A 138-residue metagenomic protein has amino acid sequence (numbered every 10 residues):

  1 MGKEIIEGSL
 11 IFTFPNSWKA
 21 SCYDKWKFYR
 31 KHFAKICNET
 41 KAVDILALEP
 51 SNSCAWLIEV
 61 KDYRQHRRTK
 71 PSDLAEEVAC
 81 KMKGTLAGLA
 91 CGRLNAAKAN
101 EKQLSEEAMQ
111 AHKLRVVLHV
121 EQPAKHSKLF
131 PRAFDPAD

Functional and structural regions predicted by a protein language model:
M1, S9-L10, H126-D138: Polybasic (Lys/Arg-rich)
M1-A42: Basic, amphipathic N-terminal segments that precede the first structured/catalytic domain
C37-D44, A97-E101: Short, solvent-exposed beta-alpha or beta-beta edge segments that form flexible loop/patches at the rim of ligand
N38, E49-S51, M109-A111: Flexible, charged surface loops at secondary-structure boundaries
A42, N52-C54, K113: A structure-centric signal for secondary-structure junctions around beta-strands
I45-A47, C54-D62: Conserved catalytic cores of phosphodiester-cleaving nucleases, focusing on short active-site segments
D62-V120: Catalytic cores of nucleic-acid endonucleases
E121-K125: Short Gly/Pro-enriched loop/turn and capping motifs at secondary-structure junctions
